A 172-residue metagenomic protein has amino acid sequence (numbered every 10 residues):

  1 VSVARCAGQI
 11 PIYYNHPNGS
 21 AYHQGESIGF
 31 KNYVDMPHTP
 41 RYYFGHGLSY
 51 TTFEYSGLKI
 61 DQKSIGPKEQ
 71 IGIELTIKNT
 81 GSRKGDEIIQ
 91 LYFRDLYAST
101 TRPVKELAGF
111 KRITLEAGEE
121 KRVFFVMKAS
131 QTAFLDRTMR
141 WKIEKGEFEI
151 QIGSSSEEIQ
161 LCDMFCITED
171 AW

Functional and structural regions predicted by a protein language model:
V1-D86, Y92, A117, K145 (+3 more regions): Secreted, periplasmic, or luminal enzymes acting at the cell surface/secretory milieu
V3, F93-Y97, M127: Short, small-residue-rich loop/turn micro-motifs
P40-Y42, I113, F134, W141: Short, flexible coil/turn micro-motifs enriched in small/turn-prone residues
D61, G109-K111, M139: Short, conserved secondary-structure segments in the cores of folded domains
S82-S99, K105-L107: Short acidic, flexible loop segments centered on an aromatic residue
S99-L135: Intrinsically disordered, low-complexity Pro/Gly/Ser/Thr-rich segments with frequent PxxP/GP/PP motifs and embedded
Q131-E147: Short glycine/proline/serine/threonine-rich loop/turn segments at secondary-structure transition edges
D163-F165: C-terminal edge beta-strand
